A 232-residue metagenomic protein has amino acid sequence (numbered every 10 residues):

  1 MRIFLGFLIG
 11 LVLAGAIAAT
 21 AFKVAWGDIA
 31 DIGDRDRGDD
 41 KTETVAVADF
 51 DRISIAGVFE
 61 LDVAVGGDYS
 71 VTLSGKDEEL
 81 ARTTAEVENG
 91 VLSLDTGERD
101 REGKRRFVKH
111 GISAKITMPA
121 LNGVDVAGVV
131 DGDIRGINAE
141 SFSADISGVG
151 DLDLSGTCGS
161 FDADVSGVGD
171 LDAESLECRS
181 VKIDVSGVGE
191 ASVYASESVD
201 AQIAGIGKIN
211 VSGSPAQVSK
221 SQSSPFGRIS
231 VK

Functional and structural regions predicted by a protein language model:
M1-K232: Intrinsically disordered, low-complexity terminal regions
